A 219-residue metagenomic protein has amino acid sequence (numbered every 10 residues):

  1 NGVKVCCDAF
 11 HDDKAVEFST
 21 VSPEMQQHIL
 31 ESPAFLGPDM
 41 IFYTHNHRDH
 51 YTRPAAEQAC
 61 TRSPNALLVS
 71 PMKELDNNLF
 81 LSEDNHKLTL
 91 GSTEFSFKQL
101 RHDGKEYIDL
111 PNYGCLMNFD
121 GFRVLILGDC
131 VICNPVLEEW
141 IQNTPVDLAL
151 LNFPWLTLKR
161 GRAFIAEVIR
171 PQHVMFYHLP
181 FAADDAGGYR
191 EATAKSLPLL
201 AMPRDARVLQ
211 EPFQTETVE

Functional and structural regions predicted by a protein language model:
N1-V5, K87-S96, N118-V124: Beta-strand-turn-beta hairpins that frame and shape the catalytic cleft of phosphate-ester-processing enzymes
V3, R62-L67, I169-H173, R204: A short helix->loop->beta-strand "cap" motif at the edges of active sites that frequently abuts
V3-F42, P54-E57, K105, V131-T144: Pre-active-site segment of Zn-dependent metallo-hydrolases
C6-D8, G37-D49, L67-M72, L125-C130 (+4 more regions): Active-site neighborhood of phospho(di)ester-bond hydrolases with catalytic His/Asp-centered motifs
D13-K14, N46-Y51, L75-N77, H86-L88 (+4 more regions): Active-site environment of divalent metal-dependent phosphoester hydrolases
H28-L88: Active-site HxH/HxHxD metal-binding segment of metal-dependent hydrolases
L75, F80-T93, D109, E139-W140 (+1 more regions): Binuclear metal-ion centers of metallo-dependent hydrolases, dominated by the metallo-beta-lactamase
R101-V168: Active-site-proximal loop/helix segments of hydrolase catalytic cores
